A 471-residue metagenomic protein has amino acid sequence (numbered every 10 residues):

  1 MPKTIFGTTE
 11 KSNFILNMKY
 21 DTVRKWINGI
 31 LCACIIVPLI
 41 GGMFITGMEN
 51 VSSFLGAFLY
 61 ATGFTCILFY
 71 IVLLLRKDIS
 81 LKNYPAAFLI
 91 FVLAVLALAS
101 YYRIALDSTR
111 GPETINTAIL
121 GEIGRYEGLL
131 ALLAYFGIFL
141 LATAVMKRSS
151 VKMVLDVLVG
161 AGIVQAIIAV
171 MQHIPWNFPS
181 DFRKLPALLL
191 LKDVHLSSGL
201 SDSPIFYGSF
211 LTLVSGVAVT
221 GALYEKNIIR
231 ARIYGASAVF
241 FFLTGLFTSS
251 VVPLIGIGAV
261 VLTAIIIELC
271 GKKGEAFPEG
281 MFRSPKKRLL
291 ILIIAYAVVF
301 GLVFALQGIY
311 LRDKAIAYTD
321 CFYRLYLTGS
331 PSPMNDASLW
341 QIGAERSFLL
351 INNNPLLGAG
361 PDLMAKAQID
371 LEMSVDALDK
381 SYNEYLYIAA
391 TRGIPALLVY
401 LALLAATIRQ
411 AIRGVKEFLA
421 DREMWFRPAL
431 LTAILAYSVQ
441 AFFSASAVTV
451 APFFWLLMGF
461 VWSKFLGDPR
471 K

Functional and structural regions predicted by a protein language model:
M1-T22: Short, Lys/Arg-rich, polar N-terminal cytosolic tail immediately upstream of the first transmembrane signal-anchor
T22-F44, Y60-Y70, A94, G128-L141 (+7 more regions): Alpha-helical transmembrane segments of multi-pass inner-membrane proteins
L31-M48, T65-L133: N-terminal hydrophobic segments of proteins, predominantly signal-anchor/transmembrane helices of inner/organellar
G42-N50, G111-L120, P186-L200, S338-I342 (+1 more regions): Juxtamembrane membrane-water interface segments that cap and precede transmembrane helices
I45-A57, S249-V252, S444-A447: Membrane-helix interface and helix-disruption motif detector
M48-N50, Y102-R110, A169-D181, L306-A317: Helix-to-loop transition at the C-terminal end of transmembrane segments
A142, T328-N335, L339-L378, R392-V399: TM-adjacent membrane-interface loops and short helices in multi-pass inner/ER membrane proteins
K192, L196-S197, V260, L289 (+2 more regions): Flexible juxtamembrane loops connecting transmembrane helices in multi-pass membrane enzymes that build or modify
